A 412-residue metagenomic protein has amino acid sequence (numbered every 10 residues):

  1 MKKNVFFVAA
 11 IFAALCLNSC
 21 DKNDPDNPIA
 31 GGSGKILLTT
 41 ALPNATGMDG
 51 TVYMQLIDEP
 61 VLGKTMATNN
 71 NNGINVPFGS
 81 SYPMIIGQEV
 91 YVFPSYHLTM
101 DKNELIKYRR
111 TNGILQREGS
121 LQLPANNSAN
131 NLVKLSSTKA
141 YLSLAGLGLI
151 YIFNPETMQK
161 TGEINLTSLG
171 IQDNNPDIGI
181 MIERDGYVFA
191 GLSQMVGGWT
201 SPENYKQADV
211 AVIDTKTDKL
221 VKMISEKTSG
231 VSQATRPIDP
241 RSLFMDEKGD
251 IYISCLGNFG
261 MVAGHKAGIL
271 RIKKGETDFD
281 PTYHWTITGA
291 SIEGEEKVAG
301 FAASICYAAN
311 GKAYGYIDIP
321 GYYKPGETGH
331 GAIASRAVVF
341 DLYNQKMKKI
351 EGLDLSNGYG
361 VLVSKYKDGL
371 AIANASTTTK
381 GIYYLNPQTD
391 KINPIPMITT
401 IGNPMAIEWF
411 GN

Functional and structural regions predicted by a protein language model:
M1-T40: Bacterial Sec-dependent N-terminal signal peptides
N23-G31, S81-G87, N131-L135, D177-R184 (+4 more regions): Structural signature of eukaryotic scaffold interfaces centered on beta-propeller domains
P43-G47, Y96-M100, G146-L149, M195-W199 (+3 more regions): Short glycine/acidic-enriched loop and turn motifs that connect beta-strands
Y53-D58, N154, E203-D218, H265-T277 (+2 more regions): Beta-propeller blade signature
Q55-I152: Post-signal peptide N-terminal segment of secreted/secretory-pathway proteins
N69-I74, G119-P124, I164-N174, L220-I238 (+3 more regions): Surface-exposed loop and turn segments in beta-propeller and other repeat-based domains that flank or scaffold
A190-Q207, I253-K266, G315-A332: Short, conserved, GDST-rich strand-edge loop motifs in beta-rich repeat architectures
G300-A373: Loop/turn-rich, solvent-exposed surfaces of beta-rich toroidal or solenoidal domains
